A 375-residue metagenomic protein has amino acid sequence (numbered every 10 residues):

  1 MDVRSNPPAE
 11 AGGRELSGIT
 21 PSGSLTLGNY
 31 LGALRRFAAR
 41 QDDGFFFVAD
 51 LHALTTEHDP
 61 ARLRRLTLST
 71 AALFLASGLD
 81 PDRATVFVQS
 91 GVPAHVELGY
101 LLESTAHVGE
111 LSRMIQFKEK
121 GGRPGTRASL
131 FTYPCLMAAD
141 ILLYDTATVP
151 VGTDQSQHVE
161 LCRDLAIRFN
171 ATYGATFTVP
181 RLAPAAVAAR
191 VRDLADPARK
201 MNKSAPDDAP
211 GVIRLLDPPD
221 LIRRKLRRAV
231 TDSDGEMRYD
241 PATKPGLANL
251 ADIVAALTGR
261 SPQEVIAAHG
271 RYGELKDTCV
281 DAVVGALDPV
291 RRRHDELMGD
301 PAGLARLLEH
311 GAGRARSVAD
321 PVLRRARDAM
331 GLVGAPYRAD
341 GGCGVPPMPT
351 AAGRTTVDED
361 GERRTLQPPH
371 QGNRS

Functional and structural regions predicted by a protein language model:
D2-A139, G285-A286, D295: N-terminal Rossmann-like or analogous alpha/beta NTP/dinucleotide-binding catalytic cores that position adenine
I19-T20, D50-H52, T146-T148, A205 (+1 more regions): Short, histidine-centered active-site or binding-site loop motifs used for metal coordination, general acid-base
L27, Q157, R163-S375: Conserved nucleotide- and phosphate/pyrophosphate-binding catalytic cores in adenylate/nucleotidyl-handling enzymes
P60, V149-G152, M237: Short, polar/flexible loop-turn hinges at active-site or ligand-entry regions and domain interfaces
T85-V88, P150, D234: Short catalytic-loop micro-motif centered on adjacent basic/acidic residues
V108-S112, L143-P150, A255-V265, R291: Short helix-capping/linker segments at secondary-structure and domain boundaries
E119-F169, Y173, D193: Internal, conserved structured core segments that host functional sites
